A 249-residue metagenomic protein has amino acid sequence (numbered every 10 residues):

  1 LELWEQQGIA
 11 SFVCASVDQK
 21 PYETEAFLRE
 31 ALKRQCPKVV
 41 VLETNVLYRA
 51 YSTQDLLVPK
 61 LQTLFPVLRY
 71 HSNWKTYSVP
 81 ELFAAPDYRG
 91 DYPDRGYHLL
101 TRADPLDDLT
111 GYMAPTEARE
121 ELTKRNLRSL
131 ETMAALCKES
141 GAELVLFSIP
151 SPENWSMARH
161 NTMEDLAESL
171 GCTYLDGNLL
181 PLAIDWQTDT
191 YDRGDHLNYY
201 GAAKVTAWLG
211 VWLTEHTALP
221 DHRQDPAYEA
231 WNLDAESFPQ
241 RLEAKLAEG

Functional and structural regions predicted by a protein language model:
L1-H71: Membrane-embedded segments
C14-V17, E43-N45, F147-P150, G177-L180 (+1 more regions): Active-site-proximal beta-strand/loop segments in catalytic clefts of secreted hydrolases
D18-Y22, R34, E120-R128, N154-M157 (+1 more regions): Soluble non-cytosolic domains of exported or imported proteins
T24-L28, L127-A134, H160, T206 (+1 more regions): Extracytoplasmic/secreted envelope proteins and their assembly/folding machinery, especially bacterial periplasmic
E30-R34, E43, L47, P59 (+4 more regions): Structured segments of extracytoplasmic/periplasmic soluble domains in secreted or envelope-associated proteins
T44, A50-A142, Q224-G249: Secreted/periplasmic serine-hydrolase-like ester/acetyl group-modifying domain
L106-Q187: Flexible, glycine-rich surface segments
N161-D234, R241-E248: C-terminal regions of proteins
